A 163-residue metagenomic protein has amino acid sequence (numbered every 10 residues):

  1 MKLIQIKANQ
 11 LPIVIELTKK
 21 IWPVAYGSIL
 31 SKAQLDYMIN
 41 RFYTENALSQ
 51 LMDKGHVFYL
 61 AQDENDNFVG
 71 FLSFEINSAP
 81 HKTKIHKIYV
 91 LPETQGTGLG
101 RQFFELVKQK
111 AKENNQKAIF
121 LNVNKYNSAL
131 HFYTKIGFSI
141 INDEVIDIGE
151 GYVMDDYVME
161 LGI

Functional and structural regions predicted by a protein language model:
M1-L3: Extreme N-terminal starter segment of soluble prokaryotic enzymes
Q5-E93, F104-L106, K110, N114 (+2 more regions): Acetyl-CoA-dependent GNAT
P23-A25, H131, S139: K/E-rich alpha-helical interaction surfaces of small helical-bundle regulatory domains
F71, T94, F132-Y133, F138: Conserved hydrophobic/aromatic "anchor" residues that stabilize well-ordered secondary structure elements
L91-E93, T97, K125: Active-site acidic-Proline motif in GNAT/NAT acetyltransferases
T97, N114-K117: Short coil/turn segments at alpha/beta junctions that flank glycine-rich nucleotide-binding fingerprints
R101: Residues forming the Rossmann-fold NAD(P)(H) cofactor-binding site
K117-L130, T134-I136, E144-I163: C-terminal "cap" of GNAT-fold acetyltransferases
